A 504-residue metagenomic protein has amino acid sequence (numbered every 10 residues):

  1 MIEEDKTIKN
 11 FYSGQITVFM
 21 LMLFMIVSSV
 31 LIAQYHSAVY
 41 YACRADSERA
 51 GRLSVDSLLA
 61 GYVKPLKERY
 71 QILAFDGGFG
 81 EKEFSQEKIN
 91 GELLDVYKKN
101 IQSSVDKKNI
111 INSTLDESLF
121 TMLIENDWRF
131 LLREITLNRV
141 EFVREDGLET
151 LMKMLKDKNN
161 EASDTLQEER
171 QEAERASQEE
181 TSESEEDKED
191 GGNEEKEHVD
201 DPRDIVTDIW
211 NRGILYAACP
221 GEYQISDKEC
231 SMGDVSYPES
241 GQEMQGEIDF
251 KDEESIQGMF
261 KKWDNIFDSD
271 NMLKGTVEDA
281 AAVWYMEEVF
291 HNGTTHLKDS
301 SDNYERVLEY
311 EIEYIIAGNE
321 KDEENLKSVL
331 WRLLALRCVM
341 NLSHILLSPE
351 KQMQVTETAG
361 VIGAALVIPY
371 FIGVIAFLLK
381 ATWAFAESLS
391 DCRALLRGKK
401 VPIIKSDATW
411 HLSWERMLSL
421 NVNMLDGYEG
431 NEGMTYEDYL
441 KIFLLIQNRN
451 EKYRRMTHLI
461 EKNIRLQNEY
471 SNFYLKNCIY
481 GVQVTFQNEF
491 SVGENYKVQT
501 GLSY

Functional and structural regions predicted by a protein language model:
I2-F84: Alpha-helical assembly-interface signal, strongest on the long, hydrophobic N-terminal helix that forms
K64, I72-Y504: Long, compositionally biased low-complexity segments
